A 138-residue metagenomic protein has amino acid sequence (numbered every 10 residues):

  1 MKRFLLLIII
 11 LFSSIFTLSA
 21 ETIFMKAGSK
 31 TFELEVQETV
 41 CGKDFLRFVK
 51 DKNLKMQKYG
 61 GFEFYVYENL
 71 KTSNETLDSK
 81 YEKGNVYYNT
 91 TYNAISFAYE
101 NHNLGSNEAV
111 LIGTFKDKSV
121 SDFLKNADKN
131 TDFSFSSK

Functional and structural regions predicted by a protein language model:
F4-S14: Sec-dependent N-terminal signal peptides
S19-A20: Boundary at the C-terminal end of the N-terminal hydrophobic targeting segment
F24, A109-K138: Well-ordered alpha/beta subsegment
A27-T31: Glycine-centered tight beta-turn/hairpin loop motif at sheet-sheet or coil-to-beta transitions
F32-T39: Short, contiguous acidic and Ser/Thr-rich linear segments
D44-N93: Mature extracytoplasmic domains of secretory-pathway proteins
N89-D117: Beta-strand-rich cores of mature extracytoplasmic or soluble domains
